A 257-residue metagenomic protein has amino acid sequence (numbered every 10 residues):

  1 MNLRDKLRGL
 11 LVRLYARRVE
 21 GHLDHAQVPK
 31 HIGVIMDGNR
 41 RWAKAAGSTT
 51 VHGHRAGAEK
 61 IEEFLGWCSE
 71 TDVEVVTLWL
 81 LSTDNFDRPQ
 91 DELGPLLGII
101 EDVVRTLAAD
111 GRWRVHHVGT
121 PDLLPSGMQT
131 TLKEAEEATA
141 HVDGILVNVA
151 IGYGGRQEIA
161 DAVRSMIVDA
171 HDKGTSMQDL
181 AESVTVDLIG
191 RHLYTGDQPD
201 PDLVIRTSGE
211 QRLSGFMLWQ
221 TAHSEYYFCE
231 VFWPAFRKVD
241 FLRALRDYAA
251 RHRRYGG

Functional and structural regions predicted by a protein language model:
M1-G257: Flexible, compositionally biased loop and terminal segments
